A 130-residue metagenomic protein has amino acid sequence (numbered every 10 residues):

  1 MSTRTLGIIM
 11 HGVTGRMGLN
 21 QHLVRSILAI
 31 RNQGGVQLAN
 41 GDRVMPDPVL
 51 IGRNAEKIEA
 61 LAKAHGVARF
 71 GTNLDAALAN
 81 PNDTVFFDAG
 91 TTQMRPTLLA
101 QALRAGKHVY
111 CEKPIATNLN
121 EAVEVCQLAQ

Functional and structural regions predicted by a protein language model:
S2-H65: N-terminal Rossmann-like dinucleotide-binding module
E56, A64-L128: Beta-loop-alpha module in the N-terminal Rossmann-like domain of NAD(P)-dependent dehydrogenases, especially those
